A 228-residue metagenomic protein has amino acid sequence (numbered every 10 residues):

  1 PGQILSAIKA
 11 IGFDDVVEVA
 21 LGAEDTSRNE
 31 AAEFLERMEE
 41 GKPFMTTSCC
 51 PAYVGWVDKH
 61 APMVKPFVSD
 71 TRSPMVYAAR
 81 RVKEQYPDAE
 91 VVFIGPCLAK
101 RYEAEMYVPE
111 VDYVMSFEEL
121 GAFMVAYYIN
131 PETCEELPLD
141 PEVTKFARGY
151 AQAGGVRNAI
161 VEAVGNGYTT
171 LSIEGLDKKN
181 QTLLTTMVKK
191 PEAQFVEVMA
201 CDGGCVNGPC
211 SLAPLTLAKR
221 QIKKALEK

Functional and structural regions predicted by a protein language model:
P1-K228: Iron-sulfur-associated redox domains of electron-transfer enzymes in respiratory and anaerobic energy metabolism
